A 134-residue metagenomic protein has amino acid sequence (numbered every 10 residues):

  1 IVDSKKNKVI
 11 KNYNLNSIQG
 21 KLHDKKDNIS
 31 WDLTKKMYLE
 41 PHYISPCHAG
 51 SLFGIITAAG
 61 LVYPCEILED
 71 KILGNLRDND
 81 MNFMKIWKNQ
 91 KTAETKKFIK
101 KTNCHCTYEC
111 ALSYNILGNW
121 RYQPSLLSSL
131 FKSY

Functional and structural regions predicted by a protein language model:
I1-S4: Catalytic core of nucleotide-sugar-dependent glycosyltransferases
K8-Y122: Accessory C-terminal segments flanking Radical SAM cores
I116-Y134: Terminal, non-catalytic domain-edge segments
